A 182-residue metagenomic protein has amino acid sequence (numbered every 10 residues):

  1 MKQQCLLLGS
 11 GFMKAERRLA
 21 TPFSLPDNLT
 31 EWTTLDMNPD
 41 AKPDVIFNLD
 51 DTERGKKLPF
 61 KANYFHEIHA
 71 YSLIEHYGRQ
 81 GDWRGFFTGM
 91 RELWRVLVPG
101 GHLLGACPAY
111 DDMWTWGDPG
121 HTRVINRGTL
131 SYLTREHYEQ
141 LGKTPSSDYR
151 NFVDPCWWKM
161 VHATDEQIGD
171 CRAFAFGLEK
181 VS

Functional and structural regions predicted by a protein language model:
Q4-R54: Class I SAM-dependent methyltransferase SAM/SAH-binding core
F47, E53-H69: A short acidic, Gly/Pro-enriched loop at the edge of an enzyme's catalytic core that lines a small-molecule cofactor
H66-R84: A short SAM/SAH-binding and catalytic strip from SAM-dependent methyltransferases
G85-P99: A short glycine-rich, Lys/Arg-flanked "PGG" loop and its adjoining helix->strand segment in the class I
G100-C107: Conserved beta-strand signature within the Rossmann-like core of class I S-adenosyl-L-methionine
P108-M113: Short "lid" loop at the C-terminus of a central beta-strand within the Rossmann-like core of SAM-dependent
W116-F152: Conserved Class I S-adenosyl-L-methionine
E139-S182: C-terminal lobe and adjacent flexible extensions of AdoMet/dcAdoMet transferase-like proteins
